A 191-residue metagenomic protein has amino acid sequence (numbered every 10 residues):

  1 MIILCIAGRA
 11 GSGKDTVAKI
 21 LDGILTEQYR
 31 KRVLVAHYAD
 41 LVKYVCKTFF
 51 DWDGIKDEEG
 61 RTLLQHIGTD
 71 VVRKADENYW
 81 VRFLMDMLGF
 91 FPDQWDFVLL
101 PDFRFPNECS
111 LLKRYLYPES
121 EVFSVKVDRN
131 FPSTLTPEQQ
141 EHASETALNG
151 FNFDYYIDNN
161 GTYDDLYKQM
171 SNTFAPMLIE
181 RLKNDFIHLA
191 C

Functional and structural regions predicted by a protein language model:
L4-I6, L100: Hydrophobic anchor at the beta1->P-loop junction of P-loop NTPases
R9: P-loop (Walker A) phosphate-binding loop of NTP-binding proteins
K14: Conserved lysine of the Walker
V17: Hydrophobic positions on the alpha1 helix immediately C-terminal to the Walker A/P-loop
K31-V98, R104: ATP-dependent small-molecule kinase phosphotransfer cores that center on conserved nucleotide phosphate-binding segments
N78, F83, V122-C191: Small-molecule kinase domains that catalyze NTP-dependent phosphoryl transfer to phosphate-bearing small molecules
F90-V98, L116-S120, R181-L182: Glycine-rich phosphate-binding loop signature in dinucleotide/nucleotide-binding domains
P101-R104, E108, L112-L135: Conserved phosphate-donor/acceptor-positioning beta-strand/loop module used by diverse small-molecule
